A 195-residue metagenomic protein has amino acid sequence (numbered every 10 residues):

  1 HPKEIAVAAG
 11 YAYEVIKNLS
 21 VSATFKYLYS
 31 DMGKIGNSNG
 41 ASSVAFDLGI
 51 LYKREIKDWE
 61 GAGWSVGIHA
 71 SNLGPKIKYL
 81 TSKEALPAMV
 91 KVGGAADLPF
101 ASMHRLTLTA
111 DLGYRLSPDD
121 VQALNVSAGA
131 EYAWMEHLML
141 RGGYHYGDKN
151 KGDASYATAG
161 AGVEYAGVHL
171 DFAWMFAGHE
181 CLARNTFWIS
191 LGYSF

Functional and structural regions predicted by a protein language model:
H1-V66: Transmembrane beta-barrel wall of Gram-negative outer-membrane proteins
P2, A23, Y79-A85, D120: Short, exposed beta-strand "edge-strand" segments with a Pro/Gly-rich flavor and a Y/T-containing core
D31-S38, I77-S82, R115-L116, G147 (+1 more regions): Extracellular loop and loop/strand-boundary signature of outer-membrane beta-barrel proteins
S42, A85-L86: Alpha-helix N-cap and loop-to-helix initiation/capping positions
L48, I77, T81, V90 (+1 more regions): Solvent-exposed, flexible loop/coil residues
S65-I68, L86-F195: Outer membrane beta-barrel transmembrane domains
S71-P75: Hydrophobic lipid-interacting interfaces of membrane-associated proteins
